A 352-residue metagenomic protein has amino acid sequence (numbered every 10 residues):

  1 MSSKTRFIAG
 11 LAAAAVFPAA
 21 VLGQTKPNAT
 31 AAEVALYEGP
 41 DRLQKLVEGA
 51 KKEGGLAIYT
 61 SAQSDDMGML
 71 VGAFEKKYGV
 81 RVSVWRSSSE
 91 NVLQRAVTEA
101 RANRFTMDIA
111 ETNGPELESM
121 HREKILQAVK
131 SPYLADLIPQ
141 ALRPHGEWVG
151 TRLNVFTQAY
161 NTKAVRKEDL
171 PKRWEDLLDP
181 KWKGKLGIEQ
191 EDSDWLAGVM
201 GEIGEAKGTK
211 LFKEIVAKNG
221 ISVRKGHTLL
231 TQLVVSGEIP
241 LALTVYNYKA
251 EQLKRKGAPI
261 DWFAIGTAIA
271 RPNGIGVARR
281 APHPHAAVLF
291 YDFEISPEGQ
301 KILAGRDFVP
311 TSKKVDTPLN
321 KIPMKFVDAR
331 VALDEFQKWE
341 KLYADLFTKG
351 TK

Functional and structural regions predicted by a protein language model:
G23-A57, E75-K76, L178-G184: Immediate post-signal peptide segment of exported/extracytoplasmic ligand-binding proteins
A57-V71, S83-A100, R104-E238: Extracytoplasmic ligand-binding site segments that recognize negatively charged/polar headgroups
L70, L211-E214, P282-E294, I302-L303: Short amphipathic alpha-helical coupling segments at ligand-binding clamshell hinges and other catalytic/signaling
E116-S119, P240-P259: A ligand-binding cleft/hinge motif common to bilobed small-molecule-binding domains
D136-Q140, L153-F156, F212-A217, I221-R224 (+2 more regions): Periplasmic-binding protein-like
T157-A164, M200-E202, R271-A286, I302-L303: A bilobed periplasmic-binding-protein/Venus flytrap-type ligand-binding module shared by bacterial periplasmic
W182-E191, E294-V315: Periplasmic-binding protein-like
T317-K352: Extracellular/periplasmic bilobal clamshell ligand-binding domains
